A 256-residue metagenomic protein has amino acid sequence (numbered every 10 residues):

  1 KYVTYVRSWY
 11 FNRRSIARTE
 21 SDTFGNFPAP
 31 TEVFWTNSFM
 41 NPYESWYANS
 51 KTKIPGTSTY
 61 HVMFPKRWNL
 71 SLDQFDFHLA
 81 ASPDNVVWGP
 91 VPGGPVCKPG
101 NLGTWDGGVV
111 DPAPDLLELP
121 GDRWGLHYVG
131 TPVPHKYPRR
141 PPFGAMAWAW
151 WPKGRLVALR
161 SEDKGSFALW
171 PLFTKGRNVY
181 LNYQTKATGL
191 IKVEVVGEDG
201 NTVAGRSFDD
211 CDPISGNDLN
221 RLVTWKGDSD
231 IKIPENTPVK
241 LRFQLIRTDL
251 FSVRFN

Functional and structural regions predicted by a protein language model:
K1-S45, K53-G107, G121, G125-N256: Beta-rich carbohydrate-recognition and catalytic domains
Y47-T52, P112-D115: Beta-propeller and closely related beta-sheet repeat lectin domains
P92, A113-E118: Beta-strand/loop-rich accessory regions of lumenal/periplasmic or secreted enzymes, predominantly carbohydrate-active
